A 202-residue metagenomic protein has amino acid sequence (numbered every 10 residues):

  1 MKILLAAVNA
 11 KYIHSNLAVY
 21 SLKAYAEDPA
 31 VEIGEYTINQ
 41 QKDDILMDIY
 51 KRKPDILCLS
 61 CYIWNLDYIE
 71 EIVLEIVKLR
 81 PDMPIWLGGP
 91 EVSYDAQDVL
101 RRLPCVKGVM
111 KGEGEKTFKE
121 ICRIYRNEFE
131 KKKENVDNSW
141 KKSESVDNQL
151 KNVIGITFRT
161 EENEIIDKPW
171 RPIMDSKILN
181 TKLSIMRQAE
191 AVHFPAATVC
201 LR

Functional and structural regions predicted by a protein language model:
M1-L4: Extreme N-terminal starter segment of soluble prokaryotic enzymes
A6, W170-R171, S184: Generic beta-structure capping elements
A6-V8, S60, G88, V199: Short hydrophobic segments within beta-strands
N9, K177-R202: Radical SAM [4Fe-4S] cluster-binding motif and immediate context
K11-Y12, Y62: Short acidic-aromatic active-site loops that bind/stabilize oxyanions
Y12-A18: Short N-terminal binding/cap micro-motifs at the start of the first secondary-structure element
A18, Y25, P29-S176: Glycine-rich beta-alpha loop elements in corrinoid/cobalamin-binding modules across cobalamin-dependent enzymes
